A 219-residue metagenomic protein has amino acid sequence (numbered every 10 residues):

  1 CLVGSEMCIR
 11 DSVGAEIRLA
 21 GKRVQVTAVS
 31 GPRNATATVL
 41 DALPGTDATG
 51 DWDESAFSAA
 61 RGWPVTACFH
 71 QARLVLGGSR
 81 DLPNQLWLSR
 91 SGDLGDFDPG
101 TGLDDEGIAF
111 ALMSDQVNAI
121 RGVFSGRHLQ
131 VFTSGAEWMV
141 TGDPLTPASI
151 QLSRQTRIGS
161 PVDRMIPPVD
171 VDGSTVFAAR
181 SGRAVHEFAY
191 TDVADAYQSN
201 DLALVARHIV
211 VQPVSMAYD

Functional and structural regions predicted by a protein language model:
C1-I9: Short, small-residue-biased leader/transition segments that mark boundaries at the very start of proteins
S5, G31-A42: A generic structural motif
R10-A35: Ser/Thr/Gly-rich low-complexity blocks that favor extended beta-strand/coil architectures
R10-D11, L43-D47: Short, surface-exposed beta-strand/loop "edge" segments at domain boundaries and coil↔beta transitions
V24, G31, A42-P44, D81 (+1 more regions): Generic "edge-of-domain/loop-turn" microfeature
D47-D219: Beta-propeller and closely related beta-pinwheel folds
